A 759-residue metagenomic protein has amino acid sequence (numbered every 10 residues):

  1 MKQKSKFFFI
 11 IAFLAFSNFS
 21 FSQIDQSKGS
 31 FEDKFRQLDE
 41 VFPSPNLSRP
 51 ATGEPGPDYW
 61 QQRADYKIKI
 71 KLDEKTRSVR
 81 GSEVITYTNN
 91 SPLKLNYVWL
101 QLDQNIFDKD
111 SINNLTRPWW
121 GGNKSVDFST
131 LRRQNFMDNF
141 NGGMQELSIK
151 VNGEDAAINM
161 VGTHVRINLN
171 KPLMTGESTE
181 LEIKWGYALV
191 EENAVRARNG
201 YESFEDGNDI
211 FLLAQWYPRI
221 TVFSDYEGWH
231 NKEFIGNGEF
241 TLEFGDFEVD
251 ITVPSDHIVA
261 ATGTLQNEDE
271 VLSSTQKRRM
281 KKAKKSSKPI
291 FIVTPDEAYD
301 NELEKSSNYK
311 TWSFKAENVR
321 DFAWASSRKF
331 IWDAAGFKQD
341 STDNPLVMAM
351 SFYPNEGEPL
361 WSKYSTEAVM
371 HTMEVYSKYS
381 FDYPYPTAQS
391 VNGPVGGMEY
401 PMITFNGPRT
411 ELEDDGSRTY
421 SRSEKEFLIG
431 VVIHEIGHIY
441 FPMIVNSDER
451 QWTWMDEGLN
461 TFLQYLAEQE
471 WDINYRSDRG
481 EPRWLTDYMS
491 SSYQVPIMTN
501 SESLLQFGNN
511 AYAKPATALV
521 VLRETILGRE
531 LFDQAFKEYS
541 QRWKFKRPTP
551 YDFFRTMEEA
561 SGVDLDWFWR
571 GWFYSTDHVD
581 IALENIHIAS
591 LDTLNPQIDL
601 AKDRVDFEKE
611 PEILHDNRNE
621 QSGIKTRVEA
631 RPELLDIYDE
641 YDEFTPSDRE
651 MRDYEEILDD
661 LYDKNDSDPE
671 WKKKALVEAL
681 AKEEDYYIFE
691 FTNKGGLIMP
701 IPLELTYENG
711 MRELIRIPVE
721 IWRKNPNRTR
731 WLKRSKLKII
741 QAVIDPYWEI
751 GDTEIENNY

Functional and structural regions predicted by a protein language model:
S20-D25, G29-P50, A64, F314 (+2 more regions): Hydrophobic alpha-helical and helix-loop surface patches within well-folded domains that function as non-catalytic
I24-G29, S78, T88, K94-L95 (+5 more regions): A surface-exposed beta-strand-loop module
I24-Q101: Early extracytoplasmic/domain-onset interaction patches
E83-I85, N89, L102-Q104, E177-E191 (+3 more regions): Short, hydrophobic/aromatic-enriched beta-strand segments in well-ordered soluble domains
W99-E154, T252, D256-H257, T706-I717 (+1 more regions): Solvent-exposed beta-hairpin/edge-strand motifs
D110-S125, G186-F247, E268, A335 (+1 more regions): Glycine/proline-rich low-complexity spacer/linker segments in large multi-domain proteins
R196-R198, S273, S735-E749: Short, surface-exposed ligand- or partner-binding patches at beta-edge/loop junctions that are enriched in aromatics
Q215, I220-W229, I235-I433, F462 (+1 more regions): Hydrophobic helix-coil surface modules that form long, contiguous segments used for peptide/substrate interaction
